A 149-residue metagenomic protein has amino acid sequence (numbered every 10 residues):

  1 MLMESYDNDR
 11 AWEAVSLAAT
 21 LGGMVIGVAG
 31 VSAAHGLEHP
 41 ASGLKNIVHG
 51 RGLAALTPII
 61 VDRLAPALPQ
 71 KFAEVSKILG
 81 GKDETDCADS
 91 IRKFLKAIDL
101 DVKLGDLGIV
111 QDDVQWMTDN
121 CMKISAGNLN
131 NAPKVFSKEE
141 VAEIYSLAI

Functional and structural regions predicted by a protein language model:
M1-K93: Active-site segments that bind and position negatively charged phosphate/pyrophosphate groups
K82-I149: C-terminal charged capping/lid subdomain of soluble metabolic enzymes
